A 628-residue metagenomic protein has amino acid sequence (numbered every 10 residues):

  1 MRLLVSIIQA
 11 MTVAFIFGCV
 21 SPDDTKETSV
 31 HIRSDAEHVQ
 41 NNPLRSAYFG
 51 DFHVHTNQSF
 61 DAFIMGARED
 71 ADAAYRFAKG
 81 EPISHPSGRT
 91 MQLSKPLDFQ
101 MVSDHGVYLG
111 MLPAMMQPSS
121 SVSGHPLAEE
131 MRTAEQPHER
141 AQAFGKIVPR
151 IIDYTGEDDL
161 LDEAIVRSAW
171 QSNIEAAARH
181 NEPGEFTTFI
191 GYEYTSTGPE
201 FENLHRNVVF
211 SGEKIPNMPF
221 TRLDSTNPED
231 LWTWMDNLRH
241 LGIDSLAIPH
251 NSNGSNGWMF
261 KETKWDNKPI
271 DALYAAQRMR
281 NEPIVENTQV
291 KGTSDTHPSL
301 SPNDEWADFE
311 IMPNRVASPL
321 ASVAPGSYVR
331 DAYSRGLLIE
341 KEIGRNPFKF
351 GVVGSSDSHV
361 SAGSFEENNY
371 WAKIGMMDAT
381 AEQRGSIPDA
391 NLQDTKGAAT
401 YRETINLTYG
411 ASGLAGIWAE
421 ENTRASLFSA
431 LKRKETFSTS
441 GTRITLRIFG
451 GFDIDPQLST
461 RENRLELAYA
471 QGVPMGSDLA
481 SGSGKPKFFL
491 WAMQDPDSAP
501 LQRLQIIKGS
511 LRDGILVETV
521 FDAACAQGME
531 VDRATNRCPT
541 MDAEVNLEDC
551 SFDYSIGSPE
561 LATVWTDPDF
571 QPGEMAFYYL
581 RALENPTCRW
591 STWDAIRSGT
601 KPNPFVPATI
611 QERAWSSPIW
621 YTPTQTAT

Functional and structural regions predicted by a protein language model:
M1-M11: Bacterial N-terminal signal peptides that target proteins for export
I16-G18: C-terminal motif of bacterial Sec signal peptides marking the signal peptidase cleavage site
V20-A71, Y75, P82-P126, E130-M131 (+6 more regions): C-terminal functional module detector
S123-G156: Aromatic- and acidic-residue-enriched carbohydrate-binding clefts of CAZyme catalytic domains
D153, K214-P219: Active-site gating/metal-coordination segments in enzymes
V208-F210: Long, charge-dense tracts
K214, D224-T226, A307: Conserved, charged catalytic cores of large soluble enzymes
F220, D230: Acidic, metal/ion-coordinating pockets
